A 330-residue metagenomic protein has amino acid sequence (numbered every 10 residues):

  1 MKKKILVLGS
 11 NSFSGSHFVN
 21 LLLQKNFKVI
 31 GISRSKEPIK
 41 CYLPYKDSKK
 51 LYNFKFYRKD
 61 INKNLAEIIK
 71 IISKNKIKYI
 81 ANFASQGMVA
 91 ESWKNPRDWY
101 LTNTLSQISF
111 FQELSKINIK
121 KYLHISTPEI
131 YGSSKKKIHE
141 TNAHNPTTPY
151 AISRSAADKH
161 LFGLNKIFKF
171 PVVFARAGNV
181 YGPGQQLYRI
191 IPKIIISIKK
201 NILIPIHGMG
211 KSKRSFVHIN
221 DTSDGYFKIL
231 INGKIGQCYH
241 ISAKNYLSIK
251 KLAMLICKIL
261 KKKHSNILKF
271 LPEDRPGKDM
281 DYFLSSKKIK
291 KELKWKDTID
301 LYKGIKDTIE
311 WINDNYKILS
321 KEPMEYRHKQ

Functional and structural regions predicted by a protein language model:
M1-Y79: N-terminal Rossmann/SDR dinucleotide-binding element
L8, I77-S85, H124, H240: Rossmann-fold scaffold of SDR-type NAD(P)-dependent oxidoreductases
G31-I32, I198-Q330: C-terminal substrate-binding subdomain of Rossmann-fold SDR/epimerase-dehydratase oxidoreductases
N82, I108-T148: Conserved Rossmann-fold NAD(P)-dependent oxidoreductase catalytic core, especially the SDR/UDP-sugar
V89-S106, H139-P146: Short alpha-helical oligomerization interface
Y131-G132, T148-P149, V173-I190: Flexible, glycine-rich beta-alpha linker
S133, N145-V173, K199: Active-site Tyr-X1-5-Lys
